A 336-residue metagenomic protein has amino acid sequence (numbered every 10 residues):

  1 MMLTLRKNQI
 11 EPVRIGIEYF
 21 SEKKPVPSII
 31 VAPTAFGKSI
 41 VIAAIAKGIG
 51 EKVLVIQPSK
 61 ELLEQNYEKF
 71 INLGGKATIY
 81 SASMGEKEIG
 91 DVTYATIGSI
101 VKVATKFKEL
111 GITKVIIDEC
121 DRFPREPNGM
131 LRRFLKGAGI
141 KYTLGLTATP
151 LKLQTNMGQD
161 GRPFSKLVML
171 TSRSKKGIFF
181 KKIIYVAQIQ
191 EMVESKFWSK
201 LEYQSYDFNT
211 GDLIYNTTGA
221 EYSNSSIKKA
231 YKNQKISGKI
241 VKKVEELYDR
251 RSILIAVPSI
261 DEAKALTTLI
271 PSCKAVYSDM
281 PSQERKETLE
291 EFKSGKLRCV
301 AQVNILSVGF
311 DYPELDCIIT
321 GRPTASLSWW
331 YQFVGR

Functional and structural regions predicted by a protein language model:
M1-V31: Conserved pre-motif I regulatory segment
K23-I45, A256, A301: Walker A/P-loop
I30, K52-L63, Q204, S226-L269 (+1 more regions): Conserved strand-helix element at the start of the C-terminal RecA-like helicase core
T34, S39-N72, I260-D261: Conserved Walker A/P-loop ATP-binding site and its immediately adjacent core in helicase/helicase-like ATPase domains
E64, T78-I89, L254-A256, K264-A265 (+1 more regions): Conserved helicase ATPase core of P-loop NTP-dependent helicases/translocases
R122-Y203: Post-DEXD/H (motif II) to motif III coupling segment of the RecA-like Helicase ATP-binding lobe
K181-L254: Conserved interdomain linker/interface between the two RecA-like ATPase lobes of SF2 helicase motors
A325-R336: Conserved SF2 helicase motif VI
